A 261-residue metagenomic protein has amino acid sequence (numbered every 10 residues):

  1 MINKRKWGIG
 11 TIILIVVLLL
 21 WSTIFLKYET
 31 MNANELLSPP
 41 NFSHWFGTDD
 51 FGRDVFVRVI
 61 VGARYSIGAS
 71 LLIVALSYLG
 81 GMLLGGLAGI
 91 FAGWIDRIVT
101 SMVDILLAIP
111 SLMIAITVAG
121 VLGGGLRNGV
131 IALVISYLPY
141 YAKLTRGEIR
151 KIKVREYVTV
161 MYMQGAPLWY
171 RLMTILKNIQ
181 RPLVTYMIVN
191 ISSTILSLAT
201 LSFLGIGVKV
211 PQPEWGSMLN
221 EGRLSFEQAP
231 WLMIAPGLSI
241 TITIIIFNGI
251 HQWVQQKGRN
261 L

Functional and structural regions predicted by a protein language model:
M1-E29: N-terminal signal-anchor/first transmembrane alpha helix
S22-T23, S70-D104, I116: Transmembrane-helix boundary motif in ABC transporter permease subunits
W45, D49, I90, I95 (+1 more regions): Generic hydrophobic transmembrane alpha-helix motif, especially the helices
T48-R53, I90-F91, I152, V160-N178 (+1 more regions): Short helix-to-coil transition segments within interhelical loops that connect adjacent transmembrane helices
R64-G80, W169-T200: Transmembrane alpha-helices
V74, G124-M173, P182-I191: Membrane-cytosol interface at the C-terminal ends of specific transmembrane alpha-helices in multi-pass membrane
T117, V121, G125, G129-V130 (+2 more regions): Non-cytoplasmic
S136, R181, I188-I191, P230-L261: C-terminal transmembrane helix and the adjacent membrane-cytosol boundary/short C-terminal tail of inner/organellar
